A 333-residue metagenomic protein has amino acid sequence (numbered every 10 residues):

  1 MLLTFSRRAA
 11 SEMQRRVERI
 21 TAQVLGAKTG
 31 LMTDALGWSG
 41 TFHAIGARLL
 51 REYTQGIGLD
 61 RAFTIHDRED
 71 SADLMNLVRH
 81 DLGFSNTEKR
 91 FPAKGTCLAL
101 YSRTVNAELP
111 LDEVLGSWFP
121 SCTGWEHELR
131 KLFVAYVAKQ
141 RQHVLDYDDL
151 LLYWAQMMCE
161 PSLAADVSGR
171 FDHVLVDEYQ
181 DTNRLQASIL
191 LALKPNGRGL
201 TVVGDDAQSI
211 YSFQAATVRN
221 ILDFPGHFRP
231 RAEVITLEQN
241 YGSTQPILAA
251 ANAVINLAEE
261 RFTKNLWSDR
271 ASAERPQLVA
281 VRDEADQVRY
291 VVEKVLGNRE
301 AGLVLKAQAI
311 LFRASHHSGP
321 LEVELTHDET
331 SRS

Functional and structural regions predicted by a protein language model:
M1-A10, V17, G37-S39, D177 (+5 more regions): Conserved RecA-like ASCE P-loop NTPase motor core of nucleic-acid helicases/translocases
M1-D60, I65, S162-A165, A249-A253 (+1 more regions): P-loop NTPase Walker
M1-L3, A9, W38, F63-S71 (+2 more regions): Conserved helicase NTPase motor core
A9, M13, T41, G46 (+17 more regions): Helical mechanochemical/support elements of P-loop NTPase systems and associated helical scaffolds
R19-I20, R184-Q287, E293: Conserved RecA-like helicase ATPase core segment that couples NTP binding/hydrolysis to strand translocation
I20, V24, E52, G56 (+8 more regions): Phosphate/oxyanion-binding loops and surfaces in catalytic or ligand/nucleic-acid-binding neighborhoods
M32-L36, T54-V144, D148, V234-Y241 (+2 more regions): ATP-hydrolysis module of ASCE/P-loop NTPase motor domains, specifically the Walker B Asp-Glu catalytic pair
T33, S168-R170, P195-G197, P230-R231 (+2 more regions): Short loop/turn elements that form and flank the Walker-type P-loop nucleotide-binding site in RecA-like NTPase cores
